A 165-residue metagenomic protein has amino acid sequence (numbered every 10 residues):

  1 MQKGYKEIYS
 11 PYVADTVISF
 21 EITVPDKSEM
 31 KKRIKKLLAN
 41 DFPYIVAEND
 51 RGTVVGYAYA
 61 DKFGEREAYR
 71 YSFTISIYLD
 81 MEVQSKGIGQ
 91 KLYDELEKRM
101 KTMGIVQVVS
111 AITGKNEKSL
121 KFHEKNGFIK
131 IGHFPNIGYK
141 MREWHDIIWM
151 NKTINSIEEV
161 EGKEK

Functional and structural regions predicted by a protein language model:
M1-Y5: A short beta-loop-alpha structural element at the N-terminal edge of CoA-dependent acyl/N-acetyltransferase catalytic
K6, S10-I34: Conserved GNAT-fold acetyl-CoA-binding loop/helix
V24-E82, Y93, T153-I154: Acetyl-CoA-dependent GNAT
K62, V109-I112, E124, I129-D146 (+1 more regions): Conserved catalytic-core motifs of GNAT/GCN5-like acyltransferases
L79, S85-T102, E117-K125: Conserved acetyl-CoA-binding loop-helix of GNAT-fold acetyltransferases
M100-I112: Conserved GNAT acetyl-CoA-binding A-motif
E159-K165: Flexible, glycine-/basic-rich loop-and-beta segments that form/coincide with the SAM-dependent methyltransferase
